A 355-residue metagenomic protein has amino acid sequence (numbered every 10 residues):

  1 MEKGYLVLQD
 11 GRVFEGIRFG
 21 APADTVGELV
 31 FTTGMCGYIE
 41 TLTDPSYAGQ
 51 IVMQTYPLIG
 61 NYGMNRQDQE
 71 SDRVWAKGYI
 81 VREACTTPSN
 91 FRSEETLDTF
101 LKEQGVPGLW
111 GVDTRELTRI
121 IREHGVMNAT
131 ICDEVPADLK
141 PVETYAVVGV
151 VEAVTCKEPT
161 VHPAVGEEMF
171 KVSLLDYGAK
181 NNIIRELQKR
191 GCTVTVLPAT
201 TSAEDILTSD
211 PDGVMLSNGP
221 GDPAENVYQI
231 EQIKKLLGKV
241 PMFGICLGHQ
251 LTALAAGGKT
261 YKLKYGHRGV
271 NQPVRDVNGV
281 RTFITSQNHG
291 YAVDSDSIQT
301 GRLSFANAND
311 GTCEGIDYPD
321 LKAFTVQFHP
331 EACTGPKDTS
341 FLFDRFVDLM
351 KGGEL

Functional and structural regions predicted by a protein language model:
M1-E204, T208-S209, P223, C333 (+1 more regions): RNA-binding accessory domains that recognize and position tRNA/RNA substrates
P107, K171, P241-F243, K259 (+1 more regions): Proline-centered loop/turn at the N-terminus of a beta-strand
G166-V172, G279-T282, Y318-A323: Beta-strand-turn-beta hairpins that frame and shape the catalytic cleft of phosphate-ester-processing enzymes
K171-D176, T285-S286, F324-F328: Active-site-proximal beta-strand elements of phosphoester/diester hydrolases
G213, N218-G290, G335-G353: Cysteine-nucleophile active-site neighborhood
R281-D320: Catalytic beta-strand/loop cores that center a nucleophilic Ser/Cys/Thr and support acyl-enzyme chemistry
